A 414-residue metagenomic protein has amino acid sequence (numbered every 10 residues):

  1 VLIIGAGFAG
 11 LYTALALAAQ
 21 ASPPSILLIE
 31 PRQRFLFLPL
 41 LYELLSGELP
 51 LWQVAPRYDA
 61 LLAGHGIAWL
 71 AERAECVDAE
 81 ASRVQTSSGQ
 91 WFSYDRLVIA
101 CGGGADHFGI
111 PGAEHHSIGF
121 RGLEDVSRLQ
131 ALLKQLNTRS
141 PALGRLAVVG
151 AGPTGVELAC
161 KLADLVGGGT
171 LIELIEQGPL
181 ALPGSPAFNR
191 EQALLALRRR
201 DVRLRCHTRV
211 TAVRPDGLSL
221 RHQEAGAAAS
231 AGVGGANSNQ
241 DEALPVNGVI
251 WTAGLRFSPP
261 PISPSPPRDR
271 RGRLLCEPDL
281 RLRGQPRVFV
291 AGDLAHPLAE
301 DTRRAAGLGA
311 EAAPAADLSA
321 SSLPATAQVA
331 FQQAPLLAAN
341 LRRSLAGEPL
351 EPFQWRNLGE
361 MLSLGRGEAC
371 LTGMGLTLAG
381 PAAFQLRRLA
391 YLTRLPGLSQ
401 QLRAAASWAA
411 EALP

Functional and structural regions predicted by a protein language model:
V1-A68, A147, V156-A187: Beta1-alpha1 glycine-rich phosphate/pyrophosphate-binding loop at the start of Rossmann-like nucleotide-binding domains
L2, G66-A147, A229-G235, I250: FAD-binding core/adjacent interface of flavoenzyme oxidoreductases
A9, G102-A105, L255-F257: Short glycine-rich anion-binding loops that position phosphate/pyrophosphate groups of nucleotides and phosphorylated
A68-C76, D164-P278, L282-G284: A Rossmann-like FAD-binding core segment of flavoenzymes
H115-A142, A243-Q332: FAD-site-proximal beta/loop scaffold in flavoenzymes
G144-L195, R203, P324-N340, P349-E351: Rossmann-like dinucleotide-binding core of oxidoreductases
A310, V329, Q333, A339-P414: C-terminal, flexible cofactor-proximal segment of oxidoreductases
